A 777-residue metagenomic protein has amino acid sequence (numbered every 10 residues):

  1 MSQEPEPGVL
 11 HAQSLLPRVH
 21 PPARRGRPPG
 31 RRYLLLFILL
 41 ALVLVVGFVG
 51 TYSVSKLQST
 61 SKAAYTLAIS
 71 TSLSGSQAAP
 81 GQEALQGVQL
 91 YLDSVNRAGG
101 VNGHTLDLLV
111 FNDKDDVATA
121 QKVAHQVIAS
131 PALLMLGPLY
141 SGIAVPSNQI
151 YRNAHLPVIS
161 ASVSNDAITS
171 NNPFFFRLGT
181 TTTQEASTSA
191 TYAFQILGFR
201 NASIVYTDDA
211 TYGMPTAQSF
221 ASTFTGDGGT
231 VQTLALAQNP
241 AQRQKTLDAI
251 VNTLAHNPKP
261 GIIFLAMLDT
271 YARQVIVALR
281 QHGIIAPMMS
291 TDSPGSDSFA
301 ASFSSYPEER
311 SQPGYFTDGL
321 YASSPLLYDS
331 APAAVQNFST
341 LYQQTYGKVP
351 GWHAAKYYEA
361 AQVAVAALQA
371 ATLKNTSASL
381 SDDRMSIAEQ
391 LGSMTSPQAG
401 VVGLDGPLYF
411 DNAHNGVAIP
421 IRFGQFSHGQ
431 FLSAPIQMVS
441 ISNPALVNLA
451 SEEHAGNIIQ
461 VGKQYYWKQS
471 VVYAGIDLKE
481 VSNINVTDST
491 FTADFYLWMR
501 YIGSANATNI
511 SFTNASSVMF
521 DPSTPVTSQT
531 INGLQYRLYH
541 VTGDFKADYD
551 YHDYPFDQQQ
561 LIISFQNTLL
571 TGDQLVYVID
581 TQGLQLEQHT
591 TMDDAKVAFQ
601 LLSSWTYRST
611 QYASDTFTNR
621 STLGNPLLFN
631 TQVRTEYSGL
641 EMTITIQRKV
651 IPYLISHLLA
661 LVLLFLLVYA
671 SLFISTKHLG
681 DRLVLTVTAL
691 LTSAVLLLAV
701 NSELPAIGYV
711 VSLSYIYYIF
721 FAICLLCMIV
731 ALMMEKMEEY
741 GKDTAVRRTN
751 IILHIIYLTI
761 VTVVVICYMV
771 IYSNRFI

Functional and structural regions predicted by a protein language model:
A64, A79-A84, A98-T169, L236-Q244 (+1 more regions): Beta-alpha junction/loop-to-helix N-cap segments that form part of ligand/metal-binding clefts
L73, F175-Q238, I262: An alpha-beta-alpha
V127-S141, I159-A161, N201-T207, N257-V275 (+2 more regions): Periplasmic-binding protein-like
A278-Y358, A370-N375: Extracellular/periplasmic periplasmic-binding protein-like sensory domains
T345-A354, A367-F431: Segments of small-molecule ligand-sensing domains
Q398-W467, A474: Solvent-exposed, acidic/polar segments of extracytosolic/periplasmic ligand-binding ectodomains
P444-T487, F491-I674, H678-L679, N701-G708 (+3 more regions): Non-transmembrane, solvent-exposed beta-strand/loop segments in proteins with extracellular/lumenal exposure or large
V650-I777: Hydrophobic alpha-helical transmembrane segments of membrane proteins
